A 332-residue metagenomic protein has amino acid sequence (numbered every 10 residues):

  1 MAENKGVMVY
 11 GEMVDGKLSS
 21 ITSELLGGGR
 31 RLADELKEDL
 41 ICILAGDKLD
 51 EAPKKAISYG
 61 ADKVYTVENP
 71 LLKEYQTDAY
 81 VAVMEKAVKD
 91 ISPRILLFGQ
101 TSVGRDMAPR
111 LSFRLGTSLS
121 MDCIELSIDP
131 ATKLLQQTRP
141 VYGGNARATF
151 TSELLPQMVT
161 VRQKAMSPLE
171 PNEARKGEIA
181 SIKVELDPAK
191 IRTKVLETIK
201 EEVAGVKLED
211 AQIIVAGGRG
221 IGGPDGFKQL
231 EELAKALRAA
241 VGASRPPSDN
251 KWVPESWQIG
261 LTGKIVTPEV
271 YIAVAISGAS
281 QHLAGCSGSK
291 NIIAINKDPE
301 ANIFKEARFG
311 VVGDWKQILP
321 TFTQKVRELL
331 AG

Functional and structural regions predicted by a protein language model:
M1-G332: N-terminal glycine-rich FAD/FM-binding segment characteristic of electron-transfer flavoproteins
